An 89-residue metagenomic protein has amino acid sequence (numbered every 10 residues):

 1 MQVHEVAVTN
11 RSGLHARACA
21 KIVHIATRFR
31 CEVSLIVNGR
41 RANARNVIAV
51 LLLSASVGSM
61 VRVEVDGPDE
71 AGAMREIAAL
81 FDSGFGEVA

Functional and structural regions predicted by a protein language model:
M1-N10: Short amphipathic
T9-V57, E64-V65, L80: Compact, glycine-rich, soluble single-domain proteins
S56-A89: C-terminal structural segments of small proteins and small subunits
